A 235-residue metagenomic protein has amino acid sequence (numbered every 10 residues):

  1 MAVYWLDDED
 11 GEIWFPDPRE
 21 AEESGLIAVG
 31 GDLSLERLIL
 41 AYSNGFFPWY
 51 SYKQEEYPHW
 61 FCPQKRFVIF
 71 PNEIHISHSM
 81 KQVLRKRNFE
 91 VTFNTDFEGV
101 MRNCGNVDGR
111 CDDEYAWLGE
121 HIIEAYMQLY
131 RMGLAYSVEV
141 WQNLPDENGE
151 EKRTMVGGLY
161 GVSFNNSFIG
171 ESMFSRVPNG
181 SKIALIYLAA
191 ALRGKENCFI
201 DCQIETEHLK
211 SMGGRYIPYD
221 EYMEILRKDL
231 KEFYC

Functional and structural regions predicted by a protein language model:
M1-C235: N-acyltransferase acceptor-side catalytic subdomain
